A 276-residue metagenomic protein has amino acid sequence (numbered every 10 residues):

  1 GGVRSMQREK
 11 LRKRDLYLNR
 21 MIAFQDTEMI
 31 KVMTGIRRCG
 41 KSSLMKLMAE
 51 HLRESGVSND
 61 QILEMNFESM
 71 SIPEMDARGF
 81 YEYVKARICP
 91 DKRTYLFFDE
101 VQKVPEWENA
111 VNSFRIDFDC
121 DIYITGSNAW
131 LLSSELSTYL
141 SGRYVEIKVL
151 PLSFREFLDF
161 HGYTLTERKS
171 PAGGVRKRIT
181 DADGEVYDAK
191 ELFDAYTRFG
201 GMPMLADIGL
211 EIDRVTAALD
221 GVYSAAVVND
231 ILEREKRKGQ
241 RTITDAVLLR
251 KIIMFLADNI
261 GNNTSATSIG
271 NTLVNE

Functional and structural regions predicted by a protein language model:
G2-S5, L11, T164-E276: Interdomain hinge/linker elements that couple catalytic modules in large macromolecular machines
R8-D26: Pre-Walker A adenine-sensing motif
M33: Hydrophobic anchor at the beta1->P-loop junction of P-loop NTPases
K41: Conserved lysine of the Walker
L44, M48: Hydrophobic positions on the alpha1 helix immediately C-terminal to the Walker A/P-loop
L63-T94: Short glycine-rich substrate-engagement loop in P-loop NTPases that contacts/grips substrate
D121-S127, K148, F157: Structural recognition of the conserved hydrophobic beta-strand(s) that form the central parallel beta-sheet of P-loop
W130-E146, L158-Y163: Short regulatory helix/loop adjacent to the ATP-binding pocket of P-loop NTPases
